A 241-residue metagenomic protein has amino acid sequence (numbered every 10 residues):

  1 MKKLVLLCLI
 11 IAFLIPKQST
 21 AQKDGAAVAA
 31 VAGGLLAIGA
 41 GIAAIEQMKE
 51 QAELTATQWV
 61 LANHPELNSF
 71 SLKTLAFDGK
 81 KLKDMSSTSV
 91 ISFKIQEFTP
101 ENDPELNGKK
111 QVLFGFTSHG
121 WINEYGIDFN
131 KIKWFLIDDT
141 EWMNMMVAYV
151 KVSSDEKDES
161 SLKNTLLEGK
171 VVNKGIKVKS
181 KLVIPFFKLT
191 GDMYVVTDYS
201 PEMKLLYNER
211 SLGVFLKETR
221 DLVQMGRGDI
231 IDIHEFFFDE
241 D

Functional and structural regions predicted by a protein language model:
L4-L14: Sec-dependent N-terminal signal peptides
L4-L6, T20, I127: Sparse, context-dependent recognition of short Cys/His-centered cofactor- or disulfide-binding micro-motifs
I15-A21: Sec/Tat signal peptide C-region and signal peptidase I cleavage site
Q22-D241: Positively charged, low-complexity terminal tracts and the immediately adjacent first secondary-structure elements
